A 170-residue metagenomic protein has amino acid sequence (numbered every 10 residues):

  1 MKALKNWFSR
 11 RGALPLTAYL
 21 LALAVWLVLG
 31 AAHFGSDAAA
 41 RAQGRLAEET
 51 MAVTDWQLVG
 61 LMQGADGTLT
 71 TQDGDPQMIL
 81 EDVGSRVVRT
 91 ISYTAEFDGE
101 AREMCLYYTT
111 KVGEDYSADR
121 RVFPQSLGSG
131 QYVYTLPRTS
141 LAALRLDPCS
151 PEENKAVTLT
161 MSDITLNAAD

Functional and structural regions predicted by a protein language model:
M1-R11: N-terminal Lys/Arg-rich, disordered targeting/topogenic segments
S9-L16, A24-S85: Glycan-recognition and processing domains
M62-T135: Extracellular ligand-binding interfaces
T90, L141-R145: Short, conserved beta-strand segments of beta-strand-rich sandwich/propeller modules, principally
Y132-T139, P151: Short, hydrophobic beta-strand segments
R145-K155: Short beta-strand-plus-loop segments that form exposed binding edges in beta-rich domains
M161-I164: Extracellular beta-strand elements of beta-rich domains used for carbohydrate recognition/degradation or cell-matrix
A168-D170: Short, solvent-exposed mixed-charge patches
